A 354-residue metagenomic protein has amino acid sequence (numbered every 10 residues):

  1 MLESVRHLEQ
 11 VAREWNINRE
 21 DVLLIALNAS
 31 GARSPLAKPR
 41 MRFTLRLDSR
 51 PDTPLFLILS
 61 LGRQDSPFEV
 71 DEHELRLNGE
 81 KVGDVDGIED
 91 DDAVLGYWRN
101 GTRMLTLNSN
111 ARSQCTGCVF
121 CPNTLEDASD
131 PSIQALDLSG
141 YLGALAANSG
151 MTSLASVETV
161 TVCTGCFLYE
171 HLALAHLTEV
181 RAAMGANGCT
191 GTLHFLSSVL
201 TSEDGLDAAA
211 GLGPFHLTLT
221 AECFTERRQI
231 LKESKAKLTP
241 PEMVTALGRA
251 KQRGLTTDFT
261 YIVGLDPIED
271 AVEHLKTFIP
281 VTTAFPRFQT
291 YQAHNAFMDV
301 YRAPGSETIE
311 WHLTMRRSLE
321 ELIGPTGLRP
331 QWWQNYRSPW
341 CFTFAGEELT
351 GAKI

Functional and structural regions predicted by a protein language model:
M1-M104: Flexible, acidic/Gly-rich N-terminal and inter-domain linker regions that tether and position cofactor-handling modules
M1-V22, Q292, V300-I354: C-terminal accessory extensions appended to soluble enzyme cores
R99-S139: Canonical Radical SAM [4Fe-4S] cluster-binding loop centered on the CxxxCxxC motif and its immediate flanking residues
A111, C166-L168, S197-T201, C223-T225 (+3 more regions): Active-site-proximal loop/turn and secondary-structure-junction residues that shape catalytic pockets, frequently
P122-G205, P214-M243, T257-T260, F285-Q289: Core AdoMet radical
S153, A210-G211, I279-P280: Non-catalytic positions within long, well-ordered alpha-helices that form the structural scaffold/packing of enzyme
H216-A221, P240-D299, L313-Q331: Conserved C-terminal portion of the radical SAM core fold that forms the substrate/S-adenosylmethionine-binding
I230-A236, A293-A303: Accessory, usually C-terminal, subdomains that scaffold auxiliary metal cofactors
